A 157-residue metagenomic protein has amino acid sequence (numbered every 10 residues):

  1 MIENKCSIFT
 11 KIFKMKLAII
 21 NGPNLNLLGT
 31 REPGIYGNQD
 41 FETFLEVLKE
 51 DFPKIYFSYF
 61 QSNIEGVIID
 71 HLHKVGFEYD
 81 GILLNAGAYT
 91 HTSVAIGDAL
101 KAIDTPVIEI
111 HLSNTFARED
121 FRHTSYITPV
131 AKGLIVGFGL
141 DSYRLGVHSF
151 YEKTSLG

Functional and structural regions predicted by a protein language model:
K14-L17: Extreme N-terminal starter segment of soluble prokaryotic enzymes
L27-E42: Glycine- and acidic-residue-enriched helix-capping/strand-helix junction motifs
Y56-G66: Short beta->alpha junction loops
V75-I82: Short acidic/histidine-rich motifs immediately flanking catalytic phosphotransfer sites in two-component signaling
S93-A102: Short Gly/Thr/Asp-enriched flexible loops that form oxyanion-binding sites at enzyme active sites
A102-R118: Short, acidic/small-residue loops that bind anionic groups at enzyme active sites
A117-G157: Short, glycine-/small-residue-rich phosphate/pyrophosphate-handling segment
